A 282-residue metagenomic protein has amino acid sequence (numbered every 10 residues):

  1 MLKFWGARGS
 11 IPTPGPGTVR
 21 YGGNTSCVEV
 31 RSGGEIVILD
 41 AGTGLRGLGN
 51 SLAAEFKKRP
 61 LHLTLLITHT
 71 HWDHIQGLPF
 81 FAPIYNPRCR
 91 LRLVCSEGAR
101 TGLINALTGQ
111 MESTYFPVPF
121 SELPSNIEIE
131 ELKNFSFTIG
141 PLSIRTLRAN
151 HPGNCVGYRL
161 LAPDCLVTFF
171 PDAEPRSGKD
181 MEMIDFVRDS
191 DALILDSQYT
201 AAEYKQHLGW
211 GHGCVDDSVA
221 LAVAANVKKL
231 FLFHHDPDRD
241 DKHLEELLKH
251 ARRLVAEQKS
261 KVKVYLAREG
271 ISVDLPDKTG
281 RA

Functional and structural regions predicted by a protein language model:
M1-T168, G178, M183-I184, L244-G280: Binuclear metal-dependent hydrolase catalytic cores
F170-D172: Acidic, metal-binding active-site segment of PIN/NYN-like and related structure-specific nucleases
E174-R268: Cap/insert and terminal regions of metallo-dependent hydrolase folds
